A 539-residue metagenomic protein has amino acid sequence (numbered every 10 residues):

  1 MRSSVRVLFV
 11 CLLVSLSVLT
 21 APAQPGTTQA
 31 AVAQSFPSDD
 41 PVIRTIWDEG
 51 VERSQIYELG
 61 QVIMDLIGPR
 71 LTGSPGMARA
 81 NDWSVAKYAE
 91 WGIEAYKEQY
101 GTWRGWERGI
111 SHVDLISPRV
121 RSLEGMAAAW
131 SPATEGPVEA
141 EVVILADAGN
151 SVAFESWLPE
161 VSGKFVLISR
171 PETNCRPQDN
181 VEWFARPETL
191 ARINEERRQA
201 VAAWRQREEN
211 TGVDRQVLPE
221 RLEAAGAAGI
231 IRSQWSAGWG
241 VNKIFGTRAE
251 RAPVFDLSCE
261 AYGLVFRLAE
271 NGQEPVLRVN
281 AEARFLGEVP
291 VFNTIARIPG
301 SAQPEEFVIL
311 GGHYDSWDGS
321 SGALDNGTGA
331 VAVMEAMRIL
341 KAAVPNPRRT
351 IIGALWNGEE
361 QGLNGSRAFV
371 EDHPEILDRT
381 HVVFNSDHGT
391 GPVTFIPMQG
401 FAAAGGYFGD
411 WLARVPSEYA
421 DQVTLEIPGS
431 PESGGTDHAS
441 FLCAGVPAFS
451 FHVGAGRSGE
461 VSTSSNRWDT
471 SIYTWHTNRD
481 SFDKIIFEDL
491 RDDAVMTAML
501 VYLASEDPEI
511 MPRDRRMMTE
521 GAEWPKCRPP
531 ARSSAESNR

Functional and structural regions predicted by a protein language model:
L8-T20: Bacterial N-terminal signal peptides
Q24-M77, A86, D179, I298-G300 (+2 more regions): N-terminal hydrophobic or amphipathic helices/low-complexity stretches enriched in small/hydrophobic/Pro/Gly
A30-P41, Q61, D65-R198: Noncatalytic luminal/extracellular "stalk/propeptide" segments of secretory-pathway proteins
Q34-S74, Y100, I110, A237-T247 (+4 more regions): N-terminal capping segment at the start of a domain
D40-V42, S117-P118, S122-E155, W239 (+4 more regions): Soluble metallo-hydrolase cores and metallopeptidase-like ectodomains found primarily in the secretory/periplasmic
E58, R338-N364, V383, D514: Short helix-loop-beta-strand segments that form the rim/entrance of peptidase-like active sites
P118-S122, E135-V142, G149, P159 (+6 more regions): Metal-dependent peptidase/peptidase-like ectodomains
A200-G212, Q216-P219, E223-A224, G229 (+2 more regions): Active-site-adjacent substrate-binding region of metalloamidase/peptidase-like peptide-processing proteins
